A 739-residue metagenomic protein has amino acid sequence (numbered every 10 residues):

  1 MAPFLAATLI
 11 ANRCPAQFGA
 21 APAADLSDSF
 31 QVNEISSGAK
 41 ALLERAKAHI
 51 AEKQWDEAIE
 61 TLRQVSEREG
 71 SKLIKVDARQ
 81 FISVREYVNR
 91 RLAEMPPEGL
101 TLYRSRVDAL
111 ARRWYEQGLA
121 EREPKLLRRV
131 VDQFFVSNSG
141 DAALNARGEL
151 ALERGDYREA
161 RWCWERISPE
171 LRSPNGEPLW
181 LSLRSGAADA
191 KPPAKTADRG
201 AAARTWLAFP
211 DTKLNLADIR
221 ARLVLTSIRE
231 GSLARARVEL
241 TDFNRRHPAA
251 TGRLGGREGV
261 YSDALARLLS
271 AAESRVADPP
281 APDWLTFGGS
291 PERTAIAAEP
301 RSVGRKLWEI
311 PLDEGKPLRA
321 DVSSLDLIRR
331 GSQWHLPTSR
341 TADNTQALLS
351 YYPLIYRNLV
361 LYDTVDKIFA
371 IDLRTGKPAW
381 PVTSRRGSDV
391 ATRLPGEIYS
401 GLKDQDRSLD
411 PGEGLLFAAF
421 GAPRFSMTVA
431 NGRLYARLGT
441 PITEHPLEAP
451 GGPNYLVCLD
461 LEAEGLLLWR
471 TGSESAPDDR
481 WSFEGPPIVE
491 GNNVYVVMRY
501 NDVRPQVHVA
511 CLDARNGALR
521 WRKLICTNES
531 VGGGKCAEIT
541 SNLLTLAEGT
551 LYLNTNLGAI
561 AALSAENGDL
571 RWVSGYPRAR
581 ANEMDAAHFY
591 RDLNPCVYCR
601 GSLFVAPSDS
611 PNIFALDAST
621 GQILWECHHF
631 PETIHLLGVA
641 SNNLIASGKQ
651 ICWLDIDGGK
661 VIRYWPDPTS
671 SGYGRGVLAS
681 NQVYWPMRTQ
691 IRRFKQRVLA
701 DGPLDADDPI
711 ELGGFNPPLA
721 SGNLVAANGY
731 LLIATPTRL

Functional and structural regions predicted by a protein language model:
S29, N33, E67-Y87, E94-L102 (+6 more regions): Short solvent-exposed coil/turn linkers within tandem alpha-helical repeat scaffolds
E44, A109, R113-E116, R129 (+2 more regions): "A position-specific structural signal for the A-helix of alpha-solenoid helical repeats
I82-L110, K213, R229-R305, L359: Long amphipathic alpha-helical scaffold segments
L216-A221, W284, T341-K367, R393-L456 (+10 more regions): Repeat-blade elements of multi-bladed beta-propeller folds
D278-D366, F425, Y435-L438, G485: Beta-strand-rich domains and repeat architectures in extracellular enzymes and scaffolds, especially beta-propellers
L373-T375, L461-E464, D513-N516, S564-N567 (+3 more regions): Short loop/turn segments that connect beta-strands within beta-propeller blades
